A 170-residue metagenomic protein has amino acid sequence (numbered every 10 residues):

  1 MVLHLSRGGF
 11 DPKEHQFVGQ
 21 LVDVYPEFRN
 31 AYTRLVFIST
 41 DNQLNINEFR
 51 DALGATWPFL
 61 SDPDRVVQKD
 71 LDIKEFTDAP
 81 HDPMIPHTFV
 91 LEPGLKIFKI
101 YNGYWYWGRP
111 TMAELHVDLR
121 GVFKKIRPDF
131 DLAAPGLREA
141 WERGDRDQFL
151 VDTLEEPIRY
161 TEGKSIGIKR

Functional and structural regions predicted by a protein language model:
M1-R170: Chalcogenol-based redox active-site neighborhoods
